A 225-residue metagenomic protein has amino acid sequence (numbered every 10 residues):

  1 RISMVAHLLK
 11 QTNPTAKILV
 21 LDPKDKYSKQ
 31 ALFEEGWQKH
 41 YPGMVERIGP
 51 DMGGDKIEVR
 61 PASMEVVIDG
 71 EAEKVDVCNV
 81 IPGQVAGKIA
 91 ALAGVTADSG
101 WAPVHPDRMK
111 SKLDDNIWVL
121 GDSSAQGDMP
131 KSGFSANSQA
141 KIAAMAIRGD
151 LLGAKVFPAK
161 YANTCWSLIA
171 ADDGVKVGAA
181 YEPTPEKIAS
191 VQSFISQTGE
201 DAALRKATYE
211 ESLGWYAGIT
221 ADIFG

Functional and structural regions predicted by a protein language model:
R1, F33-G36, L92-T96, S132-S135 (+1 more regions): Short, glycine/charged-enriched secondary-structure capping and boundary segments
R1-Q11: Histidine-anchored nucleotide/phosphate-binding helix
K10-G100, K155-V156: A Rossmann-like FAD-binding core segment of flavoenzymes
D55-I57, M109, S167: A structural signal for short hydrophobic beta-strand segments in well-ordered beta-sheet cores
A72-S138: FAD-site-proximal beta/loop scaffold in flavoenzymes
G100-W118, I169-A189: FAD-binding beta-loop-beta segment adjacent to the flavin cofactor pocket
S123-N163, S167-I169, V177-G178: A conserved FAD-binding loop/helix module that cradles the flavin
K176-G225: C-terminal auxiliary extensions adjacent to catalytic cores
